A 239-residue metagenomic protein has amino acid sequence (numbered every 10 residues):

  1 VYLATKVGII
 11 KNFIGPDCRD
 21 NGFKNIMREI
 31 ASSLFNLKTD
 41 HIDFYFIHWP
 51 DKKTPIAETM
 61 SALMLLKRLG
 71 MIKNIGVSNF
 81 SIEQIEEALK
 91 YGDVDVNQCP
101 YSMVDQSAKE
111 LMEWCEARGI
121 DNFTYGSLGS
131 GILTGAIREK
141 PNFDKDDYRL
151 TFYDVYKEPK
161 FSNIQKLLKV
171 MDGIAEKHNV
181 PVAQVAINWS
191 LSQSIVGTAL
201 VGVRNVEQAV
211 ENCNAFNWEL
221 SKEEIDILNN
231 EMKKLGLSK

Functional and structural regions predicted by a protein language model:
V1-Y2, L65: Alpha-helix-loop-beta-strand connector modules within alpha/beta enzyme cores
Y2, F46, V96-Q98: Conserved beta-strand segments that form the floor/walls of ligand-binding pockets within enzyme and binding domains
A4-D17, H41, F46: N-terminal small/glycine-rich loop or linker at the start of catalytic domains across soluble metabolic enzymes
P16-N21, L111-C115: Short, surface-exposed amphipathic charged segments that create phosphate/polyanion-binding patches used for binding
G22-L37, S81-E86: Short, acidic/polar
L34-K52: Active-site groove signature of glycoside hydrolases
P50-L237: Beta/alpha (TIM)-barrel catalytic core signal, keyed to glycine-rich beta->alpha loops juxtaposed to Asp/Glu that bind
